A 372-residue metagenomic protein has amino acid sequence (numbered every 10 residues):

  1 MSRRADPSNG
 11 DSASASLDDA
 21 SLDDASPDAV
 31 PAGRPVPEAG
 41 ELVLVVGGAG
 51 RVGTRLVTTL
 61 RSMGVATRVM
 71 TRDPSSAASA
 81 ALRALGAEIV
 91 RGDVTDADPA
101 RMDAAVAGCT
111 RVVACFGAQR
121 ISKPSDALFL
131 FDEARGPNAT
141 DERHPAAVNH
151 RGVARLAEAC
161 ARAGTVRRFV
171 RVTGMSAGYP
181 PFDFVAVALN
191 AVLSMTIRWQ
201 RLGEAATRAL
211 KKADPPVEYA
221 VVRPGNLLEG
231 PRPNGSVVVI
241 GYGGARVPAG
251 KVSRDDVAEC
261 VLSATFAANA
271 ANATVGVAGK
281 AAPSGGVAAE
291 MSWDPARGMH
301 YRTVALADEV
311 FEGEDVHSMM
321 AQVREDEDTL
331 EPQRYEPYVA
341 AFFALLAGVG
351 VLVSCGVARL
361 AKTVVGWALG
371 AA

Functional and structural regions predicted by a protein language model:
M1-A15, A29-A32: N-terminal chloroplast transit peptides
D28-G40: A short, basic/flexible loop-to-alpha-helix module at the beginning of a structural domain
P31, V43-L44, V69-A163: NAD(P)H-binding glycine-rich loop region in Rossmannoid oxidoreductase-like domains and their noncatalytic homologs
P37, L44-V46, R198, A213 (+1 more regions): Active-site-lining helix/loop region of Rossmann-like oxidoreductase modules
E38-V65, T71: N-terminal Rossmann NAD(P)H-binding glycine-rich loop of SDR-like oxidoreductase domains
L42, A66-R68, R167-R168, E218: Residues at the starts of beta-strands that form the adenosine-phosphate
A118-G243: Glycine-/Pro-rich loop/turn segments that contact NAD(P) or position catalytic residues in Rossmann-like domains
